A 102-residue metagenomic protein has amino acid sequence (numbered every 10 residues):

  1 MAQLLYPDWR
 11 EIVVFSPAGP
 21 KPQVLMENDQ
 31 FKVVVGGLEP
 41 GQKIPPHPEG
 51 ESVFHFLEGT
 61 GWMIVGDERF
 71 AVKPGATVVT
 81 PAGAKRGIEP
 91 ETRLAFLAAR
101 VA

Functional and structural regions predicted by a protein language model:
M1-Q30, V34: A short, N-terminal "cap"/entry segment at the start of jelly-roll beta-barrel domains of the cupin/DSBH fold
G19, K32-P48: Conserved short histidine dyad/triad with adjacent acidic residue
D29, I64-E68: Short strand-coil-strand connectors
G37, P48-M63: Short, conserved beta-strand element in jelly-roll/cupin
L57-E58, K73-P74, T92: A cytosolic small-molecule/anion-sensing beta-strand core signal
D67-G83: Short acidic-glycine-tyrosine-enriched beta hairpin
A82-A102: Ligand-binding loop in jelly-roll beta-barrel domains
